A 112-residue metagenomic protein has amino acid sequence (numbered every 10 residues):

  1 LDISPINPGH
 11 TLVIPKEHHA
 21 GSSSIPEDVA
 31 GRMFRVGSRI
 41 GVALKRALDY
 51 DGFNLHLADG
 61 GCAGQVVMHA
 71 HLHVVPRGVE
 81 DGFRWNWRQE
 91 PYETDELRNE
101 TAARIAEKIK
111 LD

Functional and structural regions predicted by a protein language model:
L1-D112: HIT superfamily nucleotide-processing domains
